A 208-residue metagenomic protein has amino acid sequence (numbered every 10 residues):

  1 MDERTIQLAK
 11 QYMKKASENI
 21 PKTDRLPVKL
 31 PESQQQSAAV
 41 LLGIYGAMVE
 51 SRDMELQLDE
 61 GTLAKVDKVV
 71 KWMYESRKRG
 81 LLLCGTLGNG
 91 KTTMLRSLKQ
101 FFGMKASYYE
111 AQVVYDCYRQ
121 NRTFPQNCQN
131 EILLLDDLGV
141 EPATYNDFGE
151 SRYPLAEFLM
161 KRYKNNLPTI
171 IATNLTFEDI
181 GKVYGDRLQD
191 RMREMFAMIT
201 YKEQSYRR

Functional and structural regions predicted by a protein language model:
M1-R77, I199-E203, R208: A short, basic N-terminal segment
D2, S17, V140-R208: Replace "adjacent to P-loop NTPase cores in ATP/GTP-dependent enzymes" with "adjacent to NTP-binding cores
G80: Walker A (P-loop) ATP-phosphate-binding motif of ABC ATPase nucleotide-binding domains
L83: Hydrophobic anchor at the beta1->P-loop junction of P-loop NTPases
G88: Walker A (P-loop) phosphate-binding loop of P-loop NTPases
K91: Conserved lysine of the Walker
M94, L98: Hydrophobic positions on the alpha1 helix immediately C-terminal to the Walker A/P-loop
A106-Q112, C117-L167: Conserved nucleotide-sensing/catalytic segment adjacent to the nucleotide-binding pocket in NTP-handling enzymes
